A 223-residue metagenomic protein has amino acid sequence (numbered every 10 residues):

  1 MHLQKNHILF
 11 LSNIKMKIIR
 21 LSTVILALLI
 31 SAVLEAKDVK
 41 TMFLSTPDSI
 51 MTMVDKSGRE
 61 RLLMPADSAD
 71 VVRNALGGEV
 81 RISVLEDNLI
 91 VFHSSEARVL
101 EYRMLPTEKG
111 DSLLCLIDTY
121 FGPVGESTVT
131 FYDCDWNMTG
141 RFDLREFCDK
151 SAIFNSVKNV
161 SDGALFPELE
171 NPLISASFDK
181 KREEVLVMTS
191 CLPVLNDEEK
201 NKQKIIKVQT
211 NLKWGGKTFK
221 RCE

Functional and structural regions predicted by a protein language model:
M1-T41: Bacterial Sec-dependent N-terminal signal peptides
I14, A36-T107: Terminal domain-start segments
F92-H93, T119-G125, L165, E198-Q203: Short consensus segments that form the blades of beta-propeller domains, in both extracellular/periplasmic
A97-L100, L114-I117, V124-V129, L169-L173 (+1 more regions): Short, surface-exposed coil-to-beta transition loops
S112-Y120, E184-T189: Short beta-strand elements that form the blades of beta-propeller/WD-repeat-like and other beta-sheet-rich scaffold
Y132: Extended, Lys/Arg-rich, non-catalytic nucleic-acid recognition/anchoring regions of very large nucleic-acid-interacting
W136, G216-F219: Short coil turn/linker residues within repeat-based beta-strand modules
F142-G216, E223: Short aromatic loop motif centered on NTY/YTY
